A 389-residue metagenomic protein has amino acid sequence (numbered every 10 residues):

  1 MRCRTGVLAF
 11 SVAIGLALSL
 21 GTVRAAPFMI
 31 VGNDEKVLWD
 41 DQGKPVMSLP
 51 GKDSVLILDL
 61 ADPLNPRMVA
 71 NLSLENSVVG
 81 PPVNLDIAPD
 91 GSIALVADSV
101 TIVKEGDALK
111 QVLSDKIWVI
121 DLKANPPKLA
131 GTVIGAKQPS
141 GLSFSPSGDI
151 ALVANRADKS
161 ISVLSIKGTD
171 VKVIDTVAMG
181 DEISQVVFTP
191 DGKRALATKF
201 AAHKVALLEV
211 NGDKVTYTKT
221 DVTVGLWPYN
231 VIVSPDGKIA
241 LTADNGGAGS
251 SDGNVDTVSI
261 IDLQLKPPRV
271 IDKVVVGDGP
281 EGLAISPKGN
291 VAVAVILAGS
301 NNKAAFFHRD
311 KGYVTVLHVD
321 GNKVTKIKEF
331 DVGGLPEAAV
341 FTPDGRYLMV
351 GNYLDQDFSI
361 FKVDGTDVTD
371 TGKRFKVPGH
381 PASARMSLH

Functional and structural regions predicted by a protein language model:
M1-F10: Bacterial N-terminal signal peptides that target proteins for export
R4, G21, A25-H389: Predominantly soluble domains enriched in secretory-pathway, periplasmic, or organellar proteins
A9-S19: Bacterial N-terminal signal peptides
